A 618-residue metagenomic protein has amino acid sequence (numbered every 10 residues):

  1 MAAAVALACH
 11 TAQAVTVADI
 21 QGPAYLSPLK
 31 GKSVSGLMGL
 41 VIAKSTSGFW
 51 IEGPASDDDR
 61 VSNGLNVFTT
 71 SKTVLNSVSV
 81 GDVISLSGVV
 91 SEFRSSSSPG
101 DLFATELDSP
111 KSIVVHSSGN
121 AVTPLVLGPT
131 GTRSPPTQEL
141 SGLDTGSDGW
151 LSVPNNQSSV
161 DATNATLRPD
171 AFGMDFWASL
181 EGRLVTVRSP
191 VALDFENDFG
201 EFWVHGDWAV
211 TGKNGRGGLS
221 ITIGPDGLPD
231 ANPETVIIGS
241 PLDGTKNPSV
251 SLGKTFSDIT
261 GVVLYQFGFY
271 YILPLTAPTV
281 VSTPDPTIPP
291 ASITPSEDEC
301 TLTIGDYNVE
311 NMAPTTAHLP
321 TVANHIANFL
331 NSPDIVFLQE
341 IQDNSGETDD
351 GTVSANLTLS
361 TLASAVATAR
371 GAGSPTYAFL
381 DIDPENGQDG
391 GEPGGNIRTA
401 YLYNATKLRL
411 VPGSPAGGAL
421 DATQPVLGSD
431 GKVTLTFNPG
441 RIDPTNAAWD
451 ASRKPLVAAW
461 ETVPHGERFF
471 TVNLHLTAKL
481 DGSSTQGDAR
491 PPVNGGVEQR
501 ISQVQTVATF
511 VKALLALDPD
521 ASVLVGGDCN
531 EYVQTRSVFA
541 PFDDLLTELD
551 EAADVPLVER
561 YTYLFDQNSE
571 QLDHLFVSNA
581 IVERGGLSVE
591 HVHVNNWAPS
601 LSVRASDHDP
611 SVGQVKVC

Functional and structural regions predicted by a protein language model:
M1-A14: Fungal secretory targeting signals
A8-T11, S62, N396, E498: Intrinsically disordered, low-complexity sequence elements enriched in Ser/Thr/Gly/Pro
Q13-T303, Y307, N311-S332, A422 (+3 more regions): Extended non-catalytic accessory segments flanking core domains
S95, A209, D243, G268-C618: Divalent cation-coordinating acidic motifs and surrounding scaffolds that mediate Ca2+/Mg2+/Mn2+/Zn2+-dependent binding
